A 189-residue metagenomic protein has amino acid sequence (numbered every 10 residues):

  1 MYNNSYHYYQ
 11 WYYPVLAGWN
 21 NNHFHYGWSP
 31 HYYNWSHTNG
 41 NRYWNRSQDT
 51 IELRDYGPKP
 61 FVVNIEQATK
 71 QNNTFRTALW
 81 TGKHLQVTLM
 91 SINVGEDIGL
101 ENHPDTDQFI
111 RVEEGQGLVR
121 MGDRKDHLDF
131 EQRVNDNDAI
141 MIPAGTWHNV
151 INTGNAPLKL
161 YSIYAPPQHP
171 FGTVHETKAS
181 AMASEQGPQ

Functional and structural regions predicted by a protein language model:
M1-H84, Q132, K178-Q189: A short, N-terminal "cap"/entry segment at the start of jelly-roll beta-barrel domains of the cupin/DSBH fold
N72-T74, Q86-D105: Conserved short histidine dyad/triad with adjacent acidic residue
A78, V87-S91, F109, E131 (+2 more regions): Conserved hydrophobic/aromatic beta-strand scaffold that supports enzyme active sites
I98-L100, V119-R120, I142, H148-G154: Short beta-strand His + acidic residue motifs that chelate non-heme Fe in jelly-roll/DSBH and cupin folds
D105-R124: Glycine- and acidic-residue-biased ligand/ion/polar-headgroup-sensing regions
R124-A144: Short acidic-glycine-tyrosine-enriched beta hairpin
I151-Q189: Double-stranded beta-helix
